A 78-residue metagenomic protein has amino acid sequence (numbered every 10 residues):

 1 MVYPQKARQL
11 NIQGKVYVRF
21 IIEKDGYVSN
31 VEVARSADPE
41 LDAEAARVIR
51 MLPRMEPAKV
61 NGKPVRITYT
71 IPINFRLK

Functional and structural regions predicted by a protein language model:
V2-Q9, E40, A46-K78: Short, positively biased Gly/Pro-containing turn/loop motifs at secondary-structure boundaries
A7-P39, A45-L52: Short tight loops/turns at secondary-structure junctions
